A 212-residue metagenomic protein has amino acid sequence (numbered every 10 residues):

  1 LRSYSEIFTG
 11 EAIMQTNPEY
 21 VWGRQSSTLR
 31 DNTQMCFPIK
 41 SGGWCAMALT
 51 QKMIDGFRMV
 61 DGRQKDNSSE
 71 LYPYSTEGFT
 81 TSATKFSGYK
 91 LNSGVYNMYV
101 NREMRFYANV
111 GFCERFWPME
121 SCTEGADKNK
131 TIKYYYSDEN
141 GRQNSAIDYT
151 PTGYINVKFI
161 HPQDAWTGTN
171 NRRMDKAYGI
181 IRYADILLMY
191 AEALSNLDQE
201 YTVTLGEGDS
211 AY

Functional and structural regions predicted by a protein language model:
L1, W22, M98-G111, H161 (+2 more regions): Extended, hydrophobic/aromatic-rich amphipathic alpha-helical segments that build helical scaffolds
L1-R142: An aromatic- and glycine-enriched ligand-binding surface/loop that stacks and positions planar moieties
D127, K133-R182: Active-site beta-strand/loop architecture of penicillin-binding DD-peptidases
T204-L205: Intrinsic-disorder-preferring feature that marks N-terminal prepro/targeting segments
